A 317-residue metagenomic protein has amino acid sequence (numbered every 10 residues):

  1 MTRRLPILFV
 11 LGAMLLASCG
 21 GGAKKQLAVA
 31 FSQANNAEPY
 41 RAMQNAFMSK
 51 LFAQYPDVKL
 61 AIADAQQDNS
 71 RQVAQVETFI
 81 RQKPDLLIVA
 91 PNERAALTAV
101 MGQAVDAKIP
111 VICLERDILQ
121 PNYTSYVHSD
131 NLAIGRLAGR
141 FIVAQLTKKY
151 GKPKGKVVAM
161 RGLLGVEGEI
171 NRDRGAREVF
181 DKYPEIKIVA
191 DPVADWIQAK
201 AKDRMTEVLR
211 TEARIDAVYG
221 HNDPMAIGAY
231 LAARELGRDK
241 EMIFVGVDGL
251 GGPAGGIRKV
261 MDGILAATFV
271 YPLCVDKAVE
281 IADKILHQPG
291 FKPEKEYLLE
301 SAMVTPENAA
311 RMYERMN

Functional and structural regions predicted by a protein language model:
M1-A28, A53-Q54, G102-I109, A310-R311: Short, low-complexity disordered leader/linker segments with a strong preference for bacterial N-terminal type II
C19, M160-G168, V179-F180, V270-N317: Hinge/cleft segment of the Venus flytrap/periplasmic-binding protein
V29, Q72, V127-K154, N171 (+3 more regions): Hydrophobic alpha-helical segments within soluble ligand-binding/sensing domains
A30-Y55, L60-T78, Q82-P84, A90-R94 (+2 more regions): Extracytoplasmic "Venus flytrap"
Y40-Q54, I134-F141, E167-I186, R204 (+2 more regions): Short, solvent-exposed amphipathic alpha-helices that sit in or adjacent to ligand/effector-binding or catalytic
I62-D64, L119-A144, A159, D191 (+1 more regions): Short beta-strand elements at the ligand-binding edges of bilobed clamshell
E77-R81, L86-D106, A176, A190 (+1 more regions): Hydrophobic alpha-helical
A95-A133, K156, L250-M261, Y313-E314: Flexible loop/hinge segments that line or gate small-molecule binding clefts
